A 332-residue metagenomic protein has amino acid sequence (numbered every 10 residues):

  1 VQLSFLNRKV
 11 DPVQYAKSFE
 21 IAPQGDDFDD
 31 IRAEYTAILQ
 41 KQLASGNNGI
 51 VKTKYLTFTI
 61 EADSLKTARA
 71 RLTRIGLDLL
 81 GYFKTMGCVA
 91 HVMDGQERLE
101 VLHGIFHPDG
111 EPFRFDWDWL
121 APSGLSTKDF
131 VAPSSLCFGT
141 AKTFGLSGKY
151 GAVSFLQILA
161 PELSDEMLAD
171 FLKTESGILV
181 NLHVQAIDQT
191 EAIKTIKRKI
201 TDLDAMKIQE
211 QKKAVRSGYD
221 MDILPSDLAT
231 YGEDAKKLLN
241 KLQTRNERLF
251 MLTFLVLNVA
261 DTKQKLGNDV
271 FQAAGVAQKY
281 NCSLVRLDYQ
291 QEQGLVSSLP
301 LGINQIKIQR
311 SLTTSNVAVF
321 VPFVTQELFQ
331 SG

Functional and structural regions predicted by a protein language model:
V1-L328: Extended, folded cores of ATP/NTP-driven motor/assembly subunits in large transport and secretion machines
G332: Glycine-rich phosphate-binding P-loop
